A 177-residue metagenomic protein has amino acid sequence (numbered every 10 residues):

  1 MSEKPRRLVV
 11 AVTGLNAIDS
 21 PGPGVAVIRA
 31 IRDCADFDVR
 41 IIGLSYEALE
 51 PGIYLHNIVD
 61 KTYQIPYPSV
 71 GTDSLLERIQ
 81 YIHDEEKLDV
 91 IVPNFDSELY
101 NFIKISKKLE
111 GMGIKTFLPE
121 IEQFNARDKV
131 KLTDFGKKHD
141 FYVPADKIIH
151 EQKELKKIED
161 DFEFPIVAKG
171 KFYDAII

Functional and structural regions predicted by a protein language model:
M1-F117: ATP-binding N-terminal substructure of ATP-dependent carboxylate-amine bond-forming enzymes
F95, E120, G170: A cross-domain feature marking catalytic cores of carbohydrate-active enzymes and several ubiquitous metabolic/repair
Q123-I177: Active-site nucleotide/adenylate-binding loops and adjacent lid/helix of ATP-dependent enzymes
